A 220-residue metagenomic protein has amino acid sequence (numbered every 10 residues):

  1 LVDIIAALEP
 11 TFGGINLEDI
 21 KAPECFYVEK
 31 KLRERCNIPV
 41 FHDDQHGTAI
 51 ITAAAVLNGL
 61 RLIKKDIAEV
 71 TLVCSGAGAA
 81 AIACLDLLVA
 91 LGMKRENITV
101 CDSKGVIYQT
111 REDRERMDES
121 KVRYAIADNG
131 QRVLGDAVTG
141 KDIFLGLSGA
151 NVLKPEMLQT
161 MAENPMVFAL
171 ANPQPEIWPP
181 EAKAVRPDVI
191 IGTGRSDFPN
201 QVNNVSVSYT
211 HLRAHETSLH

Functional and structural regions predicted by a protein language model:
L1-A68: Glycine/serine-rich phosphate-binding loop and adjoining beta1-alpha1 elements at the start of nucleotide-handling
C25, T48-A53, A79-D86, N151-E156 (+1 more regions): Short glycine/serine/threonine-rich phosphate/pyrophosphate-binding segments that cradle anionic phosphate groups
F41-I50, V73-A77, S196-F198: Active-site nucleophile and cofactor-binding loops and adjacent substrate-binding regions of central metabolic enzymes
I51-V138: Glycine-rich phosphate/diphosphate-binding loop of Rossmann-like nucleotide-binding domains
E112-L158, A162-L170, E176: Rossmann-like NAD(P)-binding element
A171-V202: Rossmann-fold NAD(P)-binding glycine/threonine-rich loop
T210-L219: Conserved small/polar residues in nucleotide/adenosyl-binding loops
